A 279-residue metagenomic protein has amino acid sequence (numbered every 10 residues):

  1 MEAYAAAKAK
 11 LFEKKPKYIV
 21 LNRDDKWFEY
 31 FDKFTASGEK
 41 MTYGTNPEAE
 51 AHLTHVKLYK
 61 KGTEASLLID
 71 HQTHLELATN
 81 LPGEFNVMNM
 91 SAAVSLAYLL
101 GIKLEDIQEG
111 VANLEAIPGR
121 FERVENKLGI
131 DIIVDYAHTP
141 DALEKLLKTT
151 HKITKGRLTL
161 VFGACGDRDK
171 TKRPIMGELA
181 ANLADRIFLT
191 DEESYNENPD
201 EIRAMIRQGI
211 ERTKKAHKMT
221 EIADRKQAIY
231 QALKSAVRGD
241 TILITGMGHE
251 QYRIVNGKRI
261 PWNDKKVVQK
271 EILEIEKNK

Functional and structural regions predicted by a protein language model:
M1-I132, G209-I210, K214-K215, T220: Acidic, Mg2+-coordinating active-site environments of NTP-dependent enzymes
E39, Q72, A92-E105, E109-G119 (+1 more regions): ATP-dependent carboxylate-amine ligase
